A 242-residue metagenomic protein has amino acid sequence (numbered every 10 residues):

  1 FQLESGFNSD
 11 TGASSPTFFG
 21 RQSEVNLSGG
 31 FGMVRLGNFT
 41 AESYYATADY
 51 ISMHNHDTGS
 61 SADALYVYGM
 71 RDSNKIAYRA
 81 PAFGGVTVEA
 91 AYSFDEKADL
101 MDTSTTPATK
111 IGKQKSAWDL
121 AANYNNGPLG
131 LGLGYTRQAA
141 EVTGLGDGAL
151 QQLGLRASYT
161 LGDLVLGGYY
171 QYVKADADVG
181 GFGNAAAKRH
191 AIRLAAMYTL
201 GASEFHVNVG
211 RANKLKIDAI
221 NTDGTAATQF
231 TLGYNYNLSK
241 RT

Functional and structural regions predicted by a protein language model:
F1-K97, Q114, N123-G130: Outer membrane beta-barrel
A46-S52, D102, L145, G180 (+1 more regions): Outer-membrane beta-barrel and related beta-rich outer-membrane complex signature in Gram-negative bacteria
M101-T109: Surface-exposed intrinsically disordered loops and tails
K110-N237: Detector for outer-membrane/organellar transmembrane beta-barrel domains, recognizing the amphipathic beta-strand
S239-T242: Proline-poor, low-complexity alpha-helical tail modules
